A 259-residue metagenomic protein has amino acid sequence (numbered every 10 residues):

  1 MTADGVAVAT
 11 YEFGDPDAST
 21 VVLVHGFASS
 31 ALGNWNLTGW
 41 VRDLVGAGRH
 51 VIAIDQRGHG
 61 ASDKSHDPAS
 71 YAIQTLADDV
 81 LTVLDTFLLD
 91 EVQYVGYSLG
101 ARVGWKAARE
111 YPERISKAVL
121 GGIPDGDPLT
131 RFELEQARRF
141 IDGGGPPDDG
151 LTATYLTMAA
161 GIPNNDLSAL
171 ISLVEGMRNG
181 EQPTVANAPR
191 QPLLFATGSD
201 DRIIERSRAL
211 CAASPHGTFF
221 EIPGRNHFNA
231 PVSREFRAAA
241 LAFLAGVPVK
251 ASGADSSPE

Functional and structural regions predicted by a protein language model:
V6-D63: Conserved HGGG/HGGXW glycine-rich cap/lid loop of the alpha/beta-hydrolase fold
H25, V92, G96-A101: Conserved alpha/beta-hydrolase "nucleophile elbow" surrounding the catalytic nucleophile
N36, R42-G46, A53-Q93: Active-site loop/oxyanion-hole signature of alpha/beta-hydrolase fold enzymes
R102-E110, S116-G145: Flexible "cap/lid" loop of the alpha/beta hydrolase fold
A169-V185, D200-R202: Active-site nucleophile elbow and catalytic-triad environment of alpha/beta-hydrolase enzymes
P189, F195-T197: Short beta-strand/loop motif that positions the catalytic acidic residue of the alpha/beta-hydrolase fold
I204-A212: Short alpha-helix in the alpha/beta-hydrolase fold that links the catalytic acid
R225-R237: Catalytic histidine-centered segment of alpha/beta-hydrolase-like enzymes
